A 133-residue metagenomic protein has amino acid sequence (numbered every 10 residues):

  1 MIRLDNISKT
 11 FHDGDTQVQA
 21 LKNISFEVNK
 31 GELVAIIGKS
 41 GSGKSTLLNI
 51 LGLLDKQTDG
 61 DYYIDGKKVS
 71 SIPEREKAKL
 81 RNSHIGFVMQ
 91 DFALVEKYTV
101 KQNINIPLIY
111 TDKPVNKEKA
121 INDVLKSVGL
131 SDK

Functional and structural regions predicted by a protein language model:
M1-L4, T10-N23, D112: A short, flexible loop at the N-terminus of ABC-type nucleotide-binding domains that lies
T16-V18, V69-G86: ABC ATPase NBD coupling module
I37-K39: The feature captures the beta-strand-to-loop junction immediately N-terminal to the Walker
L53-L54, N82, Q90-V95: Catalytic "switch" loops of ABC-type ATPases
G60-S71: Conserved ABC transporter NBD signature motif
K68, V115-K133: Conserved ABC ATPase "signature" region
K97-P107: Short coil-to-helix segment of the ABC ATPase nucleotide-binding domain corresponding to the Q-loop/switch region
